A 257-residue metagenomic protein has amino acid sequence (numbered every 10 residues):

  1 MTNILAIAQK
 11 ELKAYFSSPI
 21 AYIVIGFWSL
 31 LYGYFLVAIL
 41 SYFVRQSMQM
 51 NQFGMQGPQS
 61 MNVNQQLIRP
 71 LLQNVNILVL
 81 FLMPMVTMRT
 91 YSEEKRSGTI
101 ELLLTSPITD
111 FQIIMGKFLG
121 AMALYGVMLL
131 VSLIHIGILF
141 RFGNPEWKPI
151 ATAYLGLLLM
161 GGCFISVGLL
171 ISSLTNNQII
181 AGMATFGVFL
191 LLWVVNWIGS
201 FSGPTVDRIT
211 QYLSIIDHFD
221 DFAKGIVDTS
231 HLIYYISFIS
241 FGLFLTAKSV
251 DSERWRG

Functional and structural regions predicted by a protein language model:
M1-I25: Aromatic- and glycine-rich beta-strand/loop motifs that create alpha-glucan
P19-R45, I77-L82, G187-L191: Hydrophobic alpha-helical transmembrane segments of multi-pass membrane transport/permease proteins
Y34-V37, Q59-Q73, M115-I179, V227: Secretory targeting signals
A38-Q66, A181-S249, R254-G257: Terminal transmembrane helical anchor/hairpin motif
L67-E93, M128: Long, hydrophobic alpha-helical segments
M83-T87, H135, S166-V167, T246: Hydrophobic/aromatic residues in alpha-helical transmembrane segments
P84-L104, F118: Transmembrane helix boundary and interhelical loop/hinge segments in multi-pass membrane proteins
